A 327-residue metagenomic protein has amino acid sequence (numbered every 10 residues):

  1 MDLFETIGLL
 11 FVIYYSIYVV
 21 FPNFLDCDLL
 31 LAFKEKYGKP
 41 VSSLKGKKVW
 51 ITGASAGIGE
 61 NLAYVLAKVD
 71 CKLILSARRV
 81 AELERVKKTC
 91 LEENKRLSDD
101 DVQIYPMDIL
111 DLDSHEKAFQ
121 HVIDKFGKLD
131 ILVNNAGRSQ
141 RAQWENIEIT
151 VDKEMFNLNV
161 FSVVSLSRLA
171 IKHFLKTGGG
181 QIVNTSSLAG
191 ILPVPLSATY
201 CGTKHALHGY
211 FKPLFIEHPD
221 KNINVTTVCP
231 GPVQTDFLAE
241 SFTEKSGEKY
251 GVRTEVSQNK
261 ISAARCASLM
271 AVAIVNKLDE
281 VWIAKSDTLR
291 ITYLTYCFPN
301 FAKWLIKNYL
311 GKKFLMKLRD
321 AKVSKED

Functional and structural regions predicted by a protein language model:
S55-A56: Conserved glycine-rich cofactor-binding loop
V69-V86: Conserved glycine-rich Rossmann-like NAD(P)H-binding loop of the short-chain dehydrogenase/reductase
A81, Y105-A118, I149: The beta1-alpha1 cofactor-binding region of Rossmann-like NAD(H)/NADP(H)-dependent oxidoreductases
Q143-F156: Substrate-binding pocket helix/loop in short-chain dehydrogenase/reductase
S167, T203: Active-site helix of classical SDR
S187: Residue(s) in the substrate-gating loop at a strand-loop-helix junction that position the organic substrate next
D220-S286: SDR active-site lid
